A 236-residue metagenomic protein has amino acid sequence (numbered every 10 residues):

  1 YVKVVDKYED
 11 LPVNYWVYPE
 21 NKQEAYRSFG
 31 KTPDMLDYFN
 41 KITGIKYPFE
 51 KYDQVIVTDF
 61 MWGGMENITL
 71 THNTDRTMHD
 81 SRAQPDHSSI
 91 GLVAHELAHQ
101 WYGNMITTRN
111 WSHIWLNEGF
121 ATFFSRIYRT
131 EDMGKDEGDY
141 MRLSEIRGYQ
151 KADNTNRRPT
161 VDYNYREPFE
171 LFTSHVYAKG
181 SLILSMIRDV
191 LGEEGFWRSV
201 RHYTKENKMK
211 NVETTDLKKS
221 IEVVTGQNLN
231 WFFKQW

Functional and structural regions predicted by a protein language model:
Y1-A94, F123-R126, K135: Hydrophobic helix-coil surface modules that form long, contiguous segments used for peptide/substrate interaction
Y8-P12, L70, H95-Q100, Q150-N164: Active-site-adjacent bridging/hinge elements
V17-R27, N110-W111, E170-T173, M186 (+1 more regions): Second-shell loop/turn segments in exported
K46-Q54, R109-S112, K135-Y140, R198-S199 (+1 more regions): Surface-exposed patches in mature extracellular/periplasmic domains of secreted proteins
G63, T71, T122-S125, V212-V224: Short, structured secondary-structure elements that scaffold catalytic or ligand/cofactor-binding regions
D86, E118-M186, V190, N207-M209: Acidic/His/Gly-enriched intrinsically disordered linker/tail segments that often contain short helix/coil "MoRF-like"
L97-S112, I127, E131-D132: Catalytic Zn2+-binding segment of zinc metalloproteases
T173-W236: Amphipathic alpha-helical substructures
